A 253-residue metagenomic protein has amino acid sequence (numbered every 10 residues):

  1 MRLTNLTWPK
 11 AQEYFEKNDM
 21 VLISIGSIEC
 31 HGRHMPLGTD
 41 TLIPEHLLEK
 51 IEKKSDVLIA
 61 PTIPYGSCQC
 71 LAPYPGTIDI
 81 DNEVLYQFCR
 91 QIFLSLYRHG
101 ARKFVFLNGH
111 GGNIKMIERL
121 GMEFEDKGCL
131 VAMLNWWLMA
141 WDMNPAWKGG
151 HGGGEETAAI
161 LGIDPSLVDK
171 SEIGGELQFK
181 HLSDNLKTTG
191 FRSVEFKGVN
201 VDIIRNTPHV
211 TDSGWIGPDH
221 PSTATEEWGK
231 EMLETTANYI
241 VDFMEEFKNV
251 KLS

Functional and structural regions predicted by a protein language model:
M1-E83, Q87-K103, G111-S253: Extended, histidine- and acidic-residue-enriched regions that form the cofactor-binding/catalytic faces
